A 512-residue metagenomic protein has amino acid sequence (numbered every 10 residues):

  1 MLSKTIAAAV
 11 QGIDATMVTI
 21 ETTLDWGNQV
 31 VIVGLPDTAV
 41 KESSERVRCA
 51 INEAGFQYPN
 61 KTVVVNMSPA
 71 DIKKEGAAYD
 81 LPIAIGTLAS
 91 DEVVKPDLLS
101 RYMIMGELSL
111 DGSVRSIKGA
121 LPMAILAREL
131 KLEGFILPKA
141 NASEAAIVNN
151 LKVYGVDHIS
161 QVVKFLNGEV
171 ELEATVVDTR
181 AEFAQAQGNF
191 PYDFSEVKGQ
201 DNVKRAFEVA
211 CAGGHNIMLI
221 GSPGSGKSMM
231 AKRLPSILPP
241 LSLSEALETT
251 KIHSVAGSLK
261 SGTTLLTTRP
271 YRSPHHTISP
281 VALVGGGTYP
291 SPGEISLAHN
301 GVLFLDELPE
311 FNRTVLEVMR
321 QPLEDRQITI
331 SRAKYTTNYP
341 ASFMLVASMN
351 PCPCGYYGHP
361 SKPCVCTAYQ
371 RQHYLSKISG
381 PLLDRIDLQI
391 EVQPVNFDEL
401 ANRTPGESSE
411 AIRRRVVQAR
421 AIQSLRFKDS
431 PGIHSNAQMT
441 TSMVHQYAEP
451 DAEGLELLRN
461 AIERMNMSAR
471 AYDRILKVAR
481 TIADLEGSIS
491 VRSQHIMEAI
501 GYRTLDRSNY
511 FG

Functional and structural regions predicted by a protein language model:
M1-M218, S222-S228, S331, A471-Y472 (+1 more regions): Peripheral, non-AAA+ core regions of ATP-driven protein-machinery
V33, A39-S44, P59, N66-G76 (+2 more regions): Basic, amphipathic alpha-helical bundle interface domains used for macromolecular binding and assembly
L110, L303-F304, E310-F311: Residues immediately C-terminal
V170-V209, G213, P240-I295: P-loop NTPase nucleotide-binding/switch module
L219-K260, D325: Walker A/P-loop
G221, G285, E307: The Walker A (P-loop) glycine that initiates the GxxxxGKT/S ATP-binding motif of P-loop NTPases
N300, D306-E307, V318: Walker B catalytic acidic pair
